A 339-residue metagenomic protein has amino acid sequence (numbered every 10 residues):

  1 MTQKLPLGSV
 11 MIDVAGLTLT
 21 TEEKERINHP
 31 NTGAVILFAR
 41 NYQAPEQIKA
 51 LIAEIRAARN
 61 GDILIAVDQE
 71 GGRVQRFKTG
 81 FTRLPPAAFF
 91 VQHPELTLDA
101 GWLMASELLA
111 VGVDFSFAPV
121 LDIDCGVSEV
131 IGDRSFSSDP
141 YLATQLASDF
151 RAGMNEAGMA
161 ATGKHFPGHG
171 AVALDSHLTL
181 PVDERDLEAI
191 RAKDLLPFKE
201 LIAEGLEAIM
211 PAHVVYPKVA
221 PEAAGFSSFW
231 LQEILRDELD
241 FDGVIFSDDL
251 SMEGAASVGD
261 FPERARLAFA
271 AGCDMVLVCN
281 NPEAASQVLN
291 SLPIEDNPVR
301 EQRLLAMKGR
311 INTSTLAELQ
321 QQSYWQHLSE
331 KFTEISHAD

Functional and structural regions predicted by a protein language model:
M1-I65, V74-T82, H337-D339: N-terminal hydrophobic targeting/anchoring segments and the immediately downstream early-domain regions of hydrolases
I12, R40-A58, I63, Q75 (+3 more regions): Second-shell residues forming the walls of enzyme active-site clefts
A15-N28, L96-E107, K193-F198, D260-L267: Short, acidic/polar
T32-R40, D114-V120, G272-V276: Divalent metal-dependent hydrolysis catalytic cores, especially in the metallo-beta-lactamase
Q43-A50, V91-E107, S138-L146, E188-A192: Glycine-rich anion/phosphate-binding loops
R56-T82, T97-I123, A143-P167: Glycine-rich, aromatic-flanked loop segments that form ligand/cofactor-binding clefts across common enzyme folds
F115-S137, H165-E184: Short glycine/serine-rich loop/turn segments
I294-D339: Extended, intrinsically disordered, low-complexity segments
